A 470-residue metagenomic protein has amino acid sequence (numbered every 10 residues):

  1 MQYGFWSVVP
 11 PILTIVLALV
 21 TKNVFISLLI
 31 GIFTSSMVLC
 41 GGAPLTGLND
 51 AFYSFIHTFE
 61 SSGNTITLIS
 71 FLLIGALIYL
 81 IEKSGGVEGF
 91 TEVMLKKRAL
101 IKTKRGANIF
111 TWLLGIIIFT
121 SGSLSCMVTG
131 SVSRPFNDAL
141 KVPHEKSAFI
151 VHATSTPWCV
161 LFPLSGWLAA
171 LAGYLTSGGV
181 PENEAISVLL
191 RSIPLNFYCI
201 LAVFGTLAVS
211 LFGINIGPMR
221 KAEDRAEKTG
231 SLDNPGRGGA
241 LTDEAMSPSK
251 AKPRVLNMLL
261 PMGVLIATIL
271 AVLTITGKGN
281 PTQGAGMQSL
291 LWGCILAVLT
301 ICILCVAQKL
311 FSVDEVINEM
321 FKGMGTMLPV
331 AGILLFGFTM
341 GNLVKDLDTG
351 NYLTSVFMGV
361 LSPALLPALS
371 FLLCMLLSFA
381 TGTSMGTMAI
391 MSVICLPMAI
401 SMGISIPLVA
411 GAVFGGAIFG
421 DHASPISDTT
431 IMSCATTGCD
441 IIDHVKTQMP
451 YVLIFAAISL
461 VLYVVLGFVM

Functional and structural regions predicted by a protein language model:
M1-F71, F197-C199, S210-L211, E227-T339 (+3 more regions): Hydrophobic transmembrane alpha-helices of multi-pass small-molecule transporters
M1-V8, L290-L296, S355-L366, G415-A423: Structural signature of hydrophobic alpha-helical transmembrane segments
P11-K22, L373-S378, P397-A399, C434: Generic transmembrane alpha-helix motif of multi-pass integral membrane proteins
L45-A148, L310-M402: Membrane-embedded alpha-helical segments and adjacent helix-loop junctions characteristic of multi-pass solute
T103-I118, V142-L168, E182-L201, A222 (+2 more regions): Alpha-helical transmembrane segments of multi-pass membrane proteins
M127-F136, A417-M432: Short helical (or helix-break) motifs at transmembrane helix termini and adjacent helical loops in multi-pass membrane
F136-S231, P248-L256, T430-L462, G467-M470: Membrane-core helix-loop-helix motifs of multi-pass transport proteins
L396-L408, V465-M470: Helix-coil boundary and interhelical linker segments in multi-pass alpha-helical membrane proteins
